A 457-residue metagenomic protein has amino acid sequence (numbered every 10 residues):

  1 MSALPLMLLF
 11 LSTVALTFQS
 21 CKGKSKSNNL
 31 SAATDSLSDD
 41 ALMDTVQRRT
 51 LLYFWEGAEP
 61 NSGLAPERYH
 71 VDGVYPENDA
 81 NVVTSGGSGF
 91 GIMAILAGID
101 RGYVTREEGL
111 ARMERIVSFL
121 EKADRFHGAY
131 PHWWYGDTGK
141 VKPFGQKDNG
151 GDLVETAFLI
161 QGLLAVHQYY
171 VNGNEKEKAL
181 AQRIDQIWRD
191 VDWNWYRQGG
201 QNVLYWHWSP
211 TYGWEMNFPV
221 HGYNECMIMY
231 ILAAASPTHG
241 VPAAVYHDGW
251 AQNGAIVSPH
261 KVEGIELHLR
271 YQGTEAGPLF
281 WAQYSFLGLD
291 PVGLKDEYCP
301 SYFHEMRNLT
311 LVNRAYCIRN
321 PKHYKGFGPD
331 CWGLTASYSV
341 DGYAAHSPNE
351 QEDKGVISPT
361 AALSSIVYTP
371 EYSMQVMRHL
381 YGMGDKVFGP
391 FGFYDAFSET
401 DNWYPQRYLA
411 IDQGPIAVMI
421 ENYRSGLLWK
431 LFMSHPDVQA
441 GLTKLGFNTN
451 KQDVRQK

Functional and structural regions predicted by a protein language model:
M1-S31: Bacterial Sec-dependent N-terminal signal peptides
C21, N28-K457: Ser/Thr/Asn(+Pro)-rich, low-complexity disordered segments
